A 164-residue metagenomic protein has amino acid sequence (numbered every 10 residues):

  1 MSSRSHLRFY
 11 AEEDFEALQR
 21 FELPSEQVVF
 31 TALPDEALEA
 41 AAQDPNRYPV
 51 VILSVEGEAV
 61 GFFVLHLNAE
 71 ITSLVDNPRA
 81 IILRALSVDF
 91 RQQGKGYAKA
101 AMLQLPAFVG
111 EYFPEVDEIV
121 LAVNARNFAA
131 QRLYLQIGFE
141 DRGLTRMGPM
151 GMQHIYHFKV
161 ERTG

Functional and structural regions predicted by a protein language model:
S2, V50, A80, E115-Q131 (+1 more regions): C-terminal "cap" of GNAT-fold acetyltransferases
S3-R4, F9-R84, D89-R91, M102-L103 (+3 more regions): Acetyl-CoA-dependent GNAT
A85, D89-L103, A125-R132, Q136: Conserved glycine-rich acetyl-CoA-binding loop
K95, Y112-V116: Short coil/turn segments at alpha/beta junctions that flank glycine-rich nucleotide-binding fingerprints
